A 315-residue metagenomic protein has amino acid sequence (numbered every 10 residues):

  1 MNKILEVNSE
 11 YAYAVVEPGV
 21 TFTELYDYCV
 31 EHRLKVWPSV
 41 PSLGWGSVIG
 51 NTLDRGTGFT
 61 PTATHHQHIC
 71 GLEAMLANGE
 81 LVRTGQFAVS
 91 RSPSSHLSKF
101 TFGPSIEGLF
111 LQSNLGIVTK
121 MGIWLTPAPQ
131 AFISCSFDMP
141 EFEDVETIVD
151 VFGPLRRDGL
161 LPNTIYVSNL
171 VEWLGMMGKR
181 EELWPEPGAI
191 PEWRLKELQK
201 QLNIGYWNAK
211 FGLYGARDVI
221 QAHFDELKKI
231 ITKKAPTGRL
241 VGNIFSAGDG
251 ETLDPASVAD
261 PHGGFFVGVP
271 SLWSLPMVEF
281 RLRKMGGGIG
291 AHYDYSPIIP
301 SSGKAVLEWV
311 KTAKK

Functional and structural regions predicted by a protein language model:
K3-V7, V15-D158: FAD-binding subdomain of flavoenzyme oxidoreductases
I133, F137-E141, E146-V149, G153-K315: C-terminal substrate-recognition/cap domain of FAD-linked oxidoreductases
